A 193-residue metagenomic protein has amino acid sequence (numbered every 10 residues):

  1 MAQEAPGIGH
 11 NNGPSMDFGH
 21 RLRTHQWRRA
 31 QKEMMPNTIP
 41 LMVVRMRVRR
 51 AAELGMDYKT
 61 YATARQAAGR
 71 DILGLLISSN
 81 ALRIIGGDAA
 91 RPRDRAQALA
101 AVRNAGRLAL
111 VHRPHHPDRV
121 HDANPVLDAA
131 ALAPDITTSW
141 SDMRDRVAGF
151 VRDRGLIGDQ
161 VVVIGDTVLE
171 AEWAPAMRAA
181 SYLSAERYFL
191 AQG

Functional and structural regions predicted by a protein language model:
M1-R21: Eukaryotic charged/polar low-complexity linker/IDR segments
R21-S79: Amphipathic alpha-helical packing elements
D57, A62-N124: Long, charge-patterned amphipathic interaction tracts in eukaryotic proteins
N104, V111-R113, M143-D145, L156-I157: Catalytic cores and motor modules of nucleic-acid processing enzymes
A109, A130, Y182-L183: Preference for solvent-exposed, low-hydrophobicity sequence contexts
L110-H116, T138-D142, V163-V168: Structural motif
A131-R152: A short, well-structured beta->alpha microelement
G149-G193: Extended, charged low-complexity segments that frequently continue into or abut oligomerization scaffolds
